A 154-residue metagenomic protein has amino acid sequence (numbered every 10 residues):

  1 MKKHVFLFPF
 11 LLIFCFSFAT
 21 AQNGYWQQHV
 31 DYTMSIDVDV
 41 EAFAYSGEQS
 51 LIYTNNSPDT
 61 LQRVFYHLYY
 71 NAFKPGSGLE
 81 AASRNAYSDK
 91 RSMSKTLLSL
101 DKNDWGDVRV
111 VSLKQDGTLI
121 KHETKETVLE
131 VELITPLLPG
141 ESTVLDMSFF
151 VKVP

Functional and structural regions predicted by a protein language model:
M1-G24: Bacterial Sec-dependent N-terminal signal peptides
A21-P154: Acidic/His-enriched low-complexity segments
